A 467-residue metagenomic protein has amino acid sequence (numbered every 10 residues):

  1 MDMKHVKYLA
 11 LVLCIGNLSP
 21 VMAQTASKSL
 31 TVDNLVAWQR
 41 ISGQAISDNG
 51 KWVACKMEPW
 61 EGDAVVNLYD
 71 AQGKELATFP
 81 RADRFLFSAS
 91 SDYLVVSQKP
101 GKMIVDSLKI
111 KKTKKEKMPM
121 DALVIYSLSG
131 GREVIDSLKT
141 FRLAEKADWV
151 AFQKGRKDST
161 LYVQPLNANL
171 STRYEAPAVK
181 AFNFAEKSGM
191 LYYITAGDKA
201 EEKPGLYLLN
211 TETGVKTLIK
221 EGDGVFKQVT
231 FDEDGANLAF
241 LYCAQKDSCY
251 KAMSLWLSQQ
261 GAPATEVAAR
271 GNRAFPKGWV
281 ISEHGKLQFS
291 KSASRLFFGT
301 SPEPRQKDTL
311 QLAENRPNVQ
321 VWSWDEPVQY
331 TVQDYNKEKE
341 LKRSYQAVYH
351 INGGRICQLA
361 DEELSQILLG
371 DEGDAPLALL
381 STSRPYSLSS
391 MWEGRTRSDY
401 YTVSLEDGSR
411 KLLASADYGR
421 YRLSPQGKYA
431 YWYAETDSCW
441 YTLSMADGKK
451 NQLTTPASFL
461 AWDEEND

Functional and structural regions predicted by a protein language model:
M1-S27: Bacterial Sec-dependent N-terminal signal peptides
A23-D467: Beta-propeller folds
